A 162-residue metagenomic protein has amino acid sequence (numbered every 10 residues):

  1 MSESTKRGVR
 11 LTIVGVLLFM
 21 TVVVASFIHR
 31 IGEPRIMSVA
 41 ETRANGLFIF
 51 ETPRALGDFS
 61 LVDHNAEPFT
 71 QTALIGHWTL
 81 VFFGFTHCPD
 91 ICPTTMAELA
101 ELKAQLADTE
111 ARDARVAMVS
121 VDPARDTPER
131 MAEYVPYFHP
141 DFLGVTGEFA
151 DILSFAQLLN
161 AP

Functional and structural regions predicted by a protein language model:
M1-D58: N-terminal targeting signals for export/organelle localization
R54-L56, L74-W78, A111-V116, D126 (+1 more regions): Extracytoplasmic
F69-L99: Short active-site neighborhood of thiol/selenol oxidoreductases, capturing the structured segment around
H77, T94-M118, P136: Conserved helix-turn-beta segment immediately C-terminal to the redox Cys motif in thioredoxin-like folds
P93-K103, P128, A132, F149 (+1 more regions): Extracytoplasmic/secreted envelope proteins and their assembly/folding machinery, especially bacterial periplasmic
A117, A132-P162: Short, internal strand/loop/helix patches that form the active-site neighborhood or redox-interaction surface
